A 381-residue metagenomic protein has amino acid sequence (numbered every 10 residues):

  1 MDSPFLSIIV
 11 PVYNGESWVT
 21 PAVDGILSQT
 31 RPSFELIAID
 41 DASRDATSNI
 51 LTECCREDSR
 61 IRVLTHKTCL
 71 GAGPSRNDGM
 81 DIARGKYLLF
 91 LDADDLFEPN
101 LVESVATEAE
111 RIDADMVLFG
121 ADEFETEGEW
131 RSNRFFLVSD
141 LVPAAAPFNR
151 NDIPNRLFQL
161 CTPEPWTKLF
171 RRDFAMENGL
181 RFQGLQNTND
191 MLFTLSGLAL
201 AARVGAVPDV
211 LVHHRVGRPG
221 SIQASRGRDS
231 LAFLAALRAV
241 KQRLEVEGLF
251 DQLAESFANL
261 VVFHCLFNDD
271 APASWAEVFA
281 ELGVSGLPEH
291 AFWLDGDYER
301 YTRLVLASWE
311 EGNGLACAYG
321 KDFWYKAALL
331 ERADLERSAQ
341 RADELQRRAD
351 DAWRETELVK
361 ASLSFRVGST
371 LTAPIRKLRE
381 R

Functional and structural regions predicted by a protein language model:
P4-S7, E35, L192: Cell-envelope/extracellular polymer assembly enzymes that use nucleotide-activated donors
D24-S33: Short, acidic, metal-binding catalytic loop of nucleotide-sugar glycosyltransferases
I26, D41-A42, L70, A93: Conserved short acidic donor-positioning loop in nucleotide-sugar-dependent glycosyltransferases
D40-I50, T68: A conserved acidic beta->alpha catalytic loop
H66-A83, L96: Glycine-rich, basic loop-to-helix element that forms the pyrophosphate-binding segment of sugar-nucleotide handling
A72, A93-V207, V212-D229: Donor-binding/catalytic cores of nucleotide-activated saccharide and glycerol-phosphate transferases/polymerases
L88: Short aromatic/hydrophobic "clamp" motif used to bind/position activated sugar donors
A307-R381: Boundary detector for helix-to-coil junctions that initiate low-complexity/charged tails
